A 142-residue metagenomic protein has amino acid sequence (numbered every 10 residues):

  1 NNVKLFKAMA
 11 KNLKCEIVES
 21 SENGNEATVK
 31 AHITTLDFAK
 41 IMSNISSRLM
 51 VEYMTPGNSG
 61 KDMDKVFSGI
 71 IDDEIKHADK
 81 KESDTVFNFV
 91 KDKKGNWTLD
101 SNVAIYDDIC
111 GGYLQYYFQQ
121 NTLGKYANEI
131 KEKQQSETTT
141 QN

Functional and structural regions predicted by a protein language model:
N2-I75, G124-N142: Surface-exposed, charged secondary-structure patches
V51-D62, I75-N128: Short beta-strand edge/turn micro-motifs at domain boundaries
